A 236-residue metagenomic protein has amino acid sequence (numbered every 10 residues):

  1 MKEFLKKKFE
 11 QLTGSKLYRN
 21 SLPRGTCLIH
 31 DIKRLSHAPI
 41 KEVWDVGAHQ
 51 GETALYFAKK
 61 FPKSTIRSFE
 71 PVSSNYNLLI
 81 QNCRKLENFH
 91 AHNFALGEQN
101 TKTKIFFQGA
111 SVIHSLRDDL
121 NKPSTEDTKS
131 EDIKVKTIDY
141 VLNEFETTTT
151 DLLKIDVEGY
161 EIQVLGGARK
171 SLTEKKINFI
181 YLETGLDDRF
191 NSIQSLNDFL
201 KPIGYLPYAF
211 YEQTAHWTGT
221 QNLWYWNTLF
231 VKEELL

Functional and structural regions predicted by a protein language model:
M1-L236: Phosphate/nucleotide-binding beta-alpha loop and adjacent structural elements of enzyme active sites
